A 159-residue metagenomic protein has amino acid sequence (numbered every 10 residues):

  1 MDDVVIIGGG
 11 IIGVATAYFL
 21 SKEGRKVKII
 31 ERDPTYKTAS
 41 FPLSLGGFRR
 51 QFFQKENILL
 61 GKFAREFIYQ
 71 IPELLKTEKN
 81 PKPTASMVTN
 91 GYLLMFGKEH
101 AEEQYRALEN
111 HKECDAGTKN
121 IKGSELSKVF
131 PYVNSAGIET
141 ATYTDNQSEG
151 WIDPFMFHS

Functional and structural regions predicted by a protein language model:
M1-I12, K28: Beta1/beta-strand and adjacent pyrophosphate-binding region of the FAD-binding site in flavoprotein oxidoreductases
M1-V4, F19-E23: Extreme N-terminal leader/targeting segments of oxidoreductases
G8, E31, F96-G97: Short beta-strand/turn micro-motifs composed of small residues that flank or help shape donor/cofactor-binding pockets
S21-F41: Glycine-rich FAD pyrophosphate-binding loop
A39-L45, Y132-A136: Short, flexible, mixed-charge acidic loops at enzyme active sites
L45-V129: Dinucleotide-binding Rossmann-like beta1-alpha1 core, especially the glycine-rich loop that anchors the ADP
T144-S159: Helical element adjacent to the flavin cofactor pocket in flavoenzyme catalytic cores
